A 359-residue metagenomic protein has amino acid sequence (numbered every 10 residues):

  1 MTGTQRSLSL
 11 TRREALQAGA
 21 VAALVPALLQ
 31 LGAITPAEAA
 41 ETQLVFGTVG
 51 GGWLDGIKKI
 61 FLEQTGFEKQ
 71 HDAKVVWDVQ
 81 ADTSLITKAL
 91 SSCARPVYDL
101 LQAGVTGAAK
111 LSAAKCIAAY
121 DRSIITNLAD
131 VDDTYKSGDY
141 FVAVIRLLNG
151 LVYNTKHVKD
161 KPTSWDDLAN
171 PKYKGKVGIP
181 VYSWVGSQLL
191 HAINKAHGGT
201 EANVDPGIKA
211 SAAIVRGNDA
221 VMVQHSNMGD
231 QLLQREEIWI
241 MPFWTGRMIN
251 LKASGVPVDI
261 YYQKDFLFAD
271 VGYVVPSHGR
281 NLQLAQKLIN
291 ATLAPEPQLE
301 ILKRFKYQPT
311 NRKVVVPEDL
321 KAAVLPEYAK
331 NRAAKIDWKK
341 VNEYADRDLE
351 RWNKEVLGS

Functional and structural regions predicted by a protein language model:
M1-E14, A18-Q30: N-terminal secretory signal peptides
A40-A108: Early extracytoplasmic/lumenal segment of secretory-pathway proteins
G51-K59, T83, V97-E237: Extracytoplasmic ligand-binding site segments that recognize negatively charged/polar headgroups
G107-K110, Q234, W239-P257: A ligand-binding cleft/hinge motif common to bilobed small-molecule-binding domains
A118-T126, Y140-V142, W239-I240, V256-L267 (+1 more regions): Short beta-strand->loop
D130, L147, K209-V215, M222 (+2 more regions): Periplasmic-binding protein-like
G150-H157, A192-A196, A269-L282, I289 (+1 more regions): A bilobed periplasmic-binding-protein/Venus flytrap-type ligand-binding module shared by bacterial periplasmic
P276-I336: Mature extracytoplasmic/periplasmic domains
